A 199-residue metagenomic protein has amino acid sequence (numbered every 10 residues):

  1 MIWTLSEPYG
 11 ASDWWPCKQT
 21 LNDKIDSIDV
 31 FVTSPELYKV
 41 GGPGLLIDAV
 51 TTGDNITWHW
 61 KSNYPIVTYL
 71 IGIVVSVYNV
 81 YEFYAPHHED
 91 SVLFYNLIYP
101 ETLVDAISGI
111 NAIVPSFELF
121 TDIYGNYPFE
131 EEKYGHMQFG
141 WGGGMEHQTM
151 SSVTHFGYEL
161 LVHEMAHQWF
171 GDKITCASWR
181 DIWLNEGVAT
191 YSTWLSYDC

Functional and structural regions predicted by a protein language model:
T4-E7, C17-V162, Y191: Hydrophobic helix-coil surface modules that form long, contiguous segments used for peptide/substrate interaction
S151-C199: Zinc-dependent metallopeptidase catalytic helix centered on the HExxH motif and its immediate flanking segment
